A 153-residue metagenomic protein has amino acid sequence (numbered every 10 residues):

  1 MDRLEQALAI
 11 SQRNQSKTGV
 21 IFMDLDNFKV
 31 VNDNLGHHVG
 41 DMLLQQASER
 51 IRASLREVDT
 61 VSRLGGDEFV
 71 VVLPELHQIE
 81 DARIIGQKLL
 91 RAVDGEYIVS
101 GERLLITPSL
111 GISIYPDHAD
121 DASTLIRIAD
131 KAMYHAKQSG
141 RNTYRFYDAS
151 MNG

Functional and structural regions predicted by a protein language model:
M1-V20, D26-R56, S62-G66, V70-V71 (+3 more regions): Conserved long alpha-helical elements within nucleotide-processing catalytic cores of c-di-GMP signaling and class III
F22, L73, I112-I114: Sensory input modules used in signal transduction, predominantly PAS/LOV/GAF but also related non-catalytic regulatory
L25, G66, S109, R141: ATP/adenylate-binding site constellation spanning eukaryotic-like Ser/Thr protein kinases, ABC-transporter
R56-E57, Y97: A short, acidic/glycine-rich surface segment
V61, K88-A92, I98, E102-R103 (+3 more regions): Cyclic nucleotide signaling catalytic output domains
L76-H77, D117: Conserved phosphotransfer active-site motifs of two-component signaling proteins, especially the receiver
